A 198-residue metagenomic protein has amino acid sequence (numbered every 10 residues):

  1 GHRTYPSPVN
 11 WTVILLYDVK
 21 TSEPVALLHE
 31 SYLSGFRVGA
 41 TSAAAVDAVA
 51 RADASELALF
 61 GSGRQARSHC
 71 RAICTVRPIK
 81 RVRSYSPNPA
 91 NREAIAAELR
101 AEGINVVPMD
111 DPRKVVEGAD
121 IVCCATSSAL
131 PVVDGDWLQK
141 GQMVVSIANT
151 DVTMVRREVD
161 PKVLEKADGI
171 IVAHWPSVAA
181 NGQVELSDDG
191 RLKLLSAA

Functional and structural regions predicted by a protein language model:
G1-G35, A43, D53, S196: N-terminal ligand-binding/catalytic initiation module
R37-A58, R64-V76: Short internal alpha-helix immediately C-terminal to a glycine-rich phosphate-binding loop in Rossmann-like
T75-E102: NAD(P)-binding Rossmann-fold cofactor-contacting core
I104-A119: Short acidic low-complexity segments
K114, I121, S128-M143: Rossmann-fold NAD(P) dinucleotide-binding segment
D120, T126-S128, A148-N149, W175: Short glycine-/small-residue-rich Rossmann-like dinucleotide-binding loops
K140, I147-A198: Rossmann-fold NAD(P)-binding glycine/threonine-rich loop
